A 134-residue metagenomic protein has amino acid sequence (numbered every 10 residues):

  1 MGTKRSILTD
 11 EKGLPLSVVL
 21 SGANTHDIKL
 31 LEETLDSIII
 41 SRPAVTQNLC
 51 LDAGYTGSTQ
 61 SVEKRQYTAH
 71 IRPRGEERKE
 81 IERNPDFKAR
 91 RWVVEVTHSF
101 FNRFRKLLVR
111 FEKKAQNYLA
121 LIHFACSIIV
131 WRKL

Functional and structural regions predicted by a protein language model:
K4-P15, N24, L31: Short conserved beta-strand segments at catalytic cores or DNA/RNA-binding microdomains of nucleic-acid binding
K4-S6, S17, H98-S99, L119-H123: Conserved, well-structured core segments
L14, I40-Q47: Short, surface-exposed connector motifs at secondary-structure boundaries
P15-V18, V109: Short small-residue beta-strand/loop micro-motif enriched in glycine and branched aliphatics
V19-S41: Active-site beta-loop-alpha junctions of metal-dependent nucleic acid enzymes, especially the RNase H-like/DDE
L31, D52, F124: Residue-level signal for inorganic ion chemistry
A44-K113: Helix-centered, glycine/charged polyanion-binding patches within enzymatic domains that contact phosphate-containing
L121-L134: Charged phosphate-binding loop/patch that engages nucleotide di/tri-phosphates or the phosphate backbone of nucleic
